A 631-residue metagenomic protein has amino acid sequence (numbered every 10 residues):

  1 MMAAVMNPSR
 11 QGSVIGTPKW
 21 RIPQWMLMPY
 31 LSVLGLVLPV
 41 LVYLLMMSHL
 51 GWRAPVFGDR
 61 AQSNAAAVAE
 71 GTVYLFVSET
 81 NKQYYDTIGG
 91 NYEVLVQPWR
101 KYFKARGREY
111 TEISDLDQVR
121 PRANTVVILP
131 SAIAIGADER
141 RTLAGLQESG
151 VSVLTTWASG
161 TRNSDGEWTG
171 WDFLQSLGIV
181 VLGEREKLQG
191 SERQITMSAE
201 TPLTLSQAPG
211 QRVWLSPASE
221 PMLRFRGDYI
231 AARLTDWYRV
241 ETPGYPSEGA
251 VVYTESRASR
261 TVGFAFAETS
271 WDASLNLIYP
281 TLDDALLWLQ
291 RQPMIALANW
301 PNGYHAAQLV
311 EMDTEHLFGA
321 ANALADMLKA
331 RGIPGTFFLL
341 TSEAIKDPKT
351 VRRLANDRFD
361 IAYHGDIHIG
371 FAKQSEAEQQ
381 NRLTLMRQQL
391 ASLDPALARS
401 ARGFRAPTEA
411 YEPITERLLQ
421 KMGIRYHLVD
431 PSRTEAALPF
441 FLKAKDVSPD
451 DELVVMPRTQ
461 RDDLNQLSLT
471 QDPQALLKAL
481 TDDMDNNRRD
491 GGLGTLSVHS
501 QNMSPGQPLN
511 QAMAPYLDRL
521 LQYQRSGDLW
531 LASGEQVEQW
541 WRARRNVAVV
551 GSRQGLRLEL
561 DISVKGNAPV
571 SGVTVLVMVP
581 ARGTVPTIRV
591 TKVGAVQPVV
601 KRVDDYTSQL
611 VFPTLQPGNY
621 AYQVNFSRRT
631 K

Functional and structural regions predicted by a protein language model:
G12-L36, V40-T72, V240-A250, S256-E311 (+3 more regions): Extracellular ligand-binding/catalytic regions of CAZymes and related secreted enzymes and adhesion modules
P23-A123, S270, L328, F337: Aromatic-Pro/Gly-enriched surface loop or interdomain linker that acts as a lid/target-recognition segment
A134-T204: A glycine-rich, often tryptophan-bearing local segment used as a flexible ligand/cofactor-contacting loop or short
T161-N163, E167-D172, R185, Y304-Q308 (+5 more regions): Metal-dependent polysaccharide deacetylase catalytic core of the NodB/CE4 family, i.e., the active-site-bearing domain
L188-R257: Catalytic beta-strand/loop cores that center a nucleophilic Ser/Cys/Thr and support acyl-enzyme chemistry
G210-E220, S563-T584: Surface-exposed beta-strand/loop patches in extracellular or lumenal glycoproteins
A307-H316, P457-Q536: Catalytic grooves of carbohydrate-active enzymes
V603-K631: C-terminal beta-strand-rich structural cap/linker in extracellular carbohydrate-active enzymes
